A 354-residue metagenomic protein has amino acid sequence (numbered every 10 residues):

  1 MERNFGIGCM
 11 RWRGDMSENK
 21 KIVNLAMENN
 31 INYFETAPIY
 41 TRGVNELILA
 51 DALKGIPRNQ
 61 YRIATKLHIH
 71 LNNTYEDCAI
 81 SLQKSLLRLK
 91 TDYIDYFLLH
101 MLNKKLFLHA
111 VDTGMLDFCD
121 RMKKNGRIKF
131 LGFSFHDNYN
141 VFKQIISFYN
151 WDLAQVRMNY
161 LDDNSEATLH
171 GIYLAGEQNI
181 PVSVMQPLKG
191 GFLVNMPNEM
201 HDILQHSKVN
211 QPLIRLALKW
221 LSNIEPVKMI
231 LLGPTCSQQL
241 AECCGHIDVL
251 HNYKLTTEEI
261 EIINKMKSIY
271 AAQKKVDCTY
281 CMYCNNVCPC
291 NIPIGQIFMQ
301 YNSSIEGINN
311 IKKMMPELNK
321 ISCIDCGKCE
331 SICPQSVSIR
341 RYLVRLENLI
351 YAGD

Functional and structural regions predicted by a protein language model:
M1-Y61, K124: N-terminal binding-site loop/beta-alpha segment at the start of enzyme catalytic domains that lines or forms
F5, Y61-I63, L131, V182 (+1 more regions): Hydrophobic/aromatic residues located in beta-strands of well-ordered beta-sheets within soluble catalytic
R11, S17, E28, N72-L188 (+3 more regions): Glycine/proline-rich, positively charged, aromatic-decorated active-site loop/lid region on the catalytic face
M27, I31-N32, D51-L53, H170-D354: Structured C-terminal cap/extension of enzyme domains
Y33-Y40, K129-F133, Q155-V156, M229-L231 (+1 more regions): Short catalytic-loop micro-motif centered on adjacent basic/acidic residues
E35-T36, T65, V184: Hydrophobic residues in well-ordered beta-strands that form the structural core
Y40, I56-E76, H100: Structural motif corresponding to the early beta-alpha repeats
N45-L49, N138-K143, L240: Short, well-ordered alpha-helical microsegments
